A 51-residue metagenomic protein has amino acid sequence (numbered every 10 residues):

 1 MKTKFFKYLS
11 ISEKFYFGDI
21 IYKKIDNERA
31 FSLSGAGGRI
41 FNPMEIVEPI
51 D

Functional and structural regions predicted by a protein language model:
M1-S10: Mixed-charge, Lys/Arg-rich low-complexity intrinsically disordered regions
K7, F15-Y16: Sparse, context-dependent recognition of short Cys/His-centered cofactor- or disulfide-binding micro-motifs
L9-S12, A36: Low-complexity, intrinsically disordered/propeptide-like segments
S12-F15, V47: Generic structural signal for buried aliphatic residues
Y16-P43: Basic/aromatic-rich interaction segments and small domains that mediate binding to polyanionic partners
P43-D51: Glycine- and charge-enriched low-complexity intrinsically disordered segments
